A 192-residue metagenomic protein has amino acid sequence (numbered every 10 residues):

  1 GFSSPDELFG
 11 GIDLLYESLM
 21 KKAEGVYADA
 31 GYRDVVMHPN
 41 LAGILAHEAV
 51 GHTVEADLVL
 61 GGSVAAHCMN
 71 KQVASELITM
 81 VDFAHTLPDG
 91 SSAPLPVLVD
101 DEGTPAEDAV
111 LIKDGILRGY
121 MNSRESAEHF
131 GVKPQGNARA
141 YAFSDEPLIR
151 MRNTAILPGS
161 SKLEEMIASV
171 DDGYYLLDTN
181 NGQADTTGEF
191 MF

Functional and structural regions predicted by a protein language model:
G1-F192: N-terminal small-residue-enriched
